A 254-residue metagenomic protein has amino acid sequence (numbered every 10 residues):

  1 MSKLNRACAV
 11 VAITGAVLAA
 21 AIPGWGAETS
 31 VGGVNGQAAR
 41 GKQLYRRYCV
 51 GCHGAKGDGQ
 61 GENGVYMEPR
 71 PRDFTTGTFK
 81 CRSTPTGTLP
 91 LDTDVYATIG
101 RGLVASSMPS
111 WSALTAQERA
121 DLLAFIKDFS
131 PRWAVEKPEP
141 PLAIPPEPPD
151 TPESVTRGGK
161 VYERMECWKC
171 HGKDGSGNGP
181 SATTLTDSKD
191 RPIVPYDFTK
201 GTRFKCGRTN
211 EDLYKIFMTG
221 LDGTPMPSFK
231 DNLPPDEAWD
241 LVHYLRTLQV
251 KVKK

Functional and structural regions predicted by a protein language model:
S2-A12: Bacterial N-terminal signal peptides that target proteins for export
V10-A20: Bacterial N-terminal signal peptides
G24-R40, V50-T76: Accessory recognition modules or surfaces
W25-L44, W133-E163, T202, V252-K254: Electrostatic cytochrome c docking/interface patches
N35-G54, D150-S176, T183-S188: Sequence/structural segment immediately N-terminal to covalent heme-attachment motifs in c-type and related
D58-G59, S176-G177, P235: Short, non-ligating residues that shape and space the ligands of small metal-coordination modules and catalytic
G61-G64, M108-W111, A134-P138, G172 (+3 more regions): Short, solvent-exposed loop/turn and secondary-structure capping segments
V65-S112, R119-I126, T184-L233, A238-R246: Extracytoplasmic electron-transfer domains, predominantly the class I c-type cytochrome c fold
